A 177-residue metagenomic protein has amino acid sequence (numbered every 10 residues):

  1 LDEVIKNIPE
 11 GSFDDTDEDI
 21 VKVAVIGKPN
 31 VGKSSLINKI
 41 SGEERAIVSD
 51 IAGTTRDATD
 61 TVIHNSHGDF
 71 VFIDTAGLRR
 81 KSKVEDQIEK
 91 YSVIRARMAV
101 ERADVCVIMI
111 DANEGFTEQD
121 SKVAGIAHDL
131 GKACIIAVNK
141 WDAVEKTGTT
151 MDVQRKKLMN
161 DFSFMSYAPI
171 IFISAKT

Functional and structural regions predicted by a protein language model:
L1-D15, I20, A133-I135, D142-T177: Canonical P-loop GTPase G-domain recognition
E3-V105: Conserved G1/Walker A P-loop phosphate-binding module
A52-T54, G77-R79, N113-F116, K140-E145 (+1 more regions): Conserved nucleotide-binding/hydrolysis micro-motifs of P-loop NTPases
D60-T61, V84-D86, Q119-K122, G148-M151: Short amphipathic alpha-helical segments
H67-D69, G131, Y167: A generic structural signal for alpha->beta connector loops
S92-M98, Q119-V123, K157: Well-ordered alpha-helical segments embedded in enzymatic catalytic cores
V100-S121, K132-T150: Conserved Switch II/interswitch segment of TRAFAC-class P-loop GTPases
E101, S121, G125, D129 (+2 more regions): P-loop NTP-binding site
